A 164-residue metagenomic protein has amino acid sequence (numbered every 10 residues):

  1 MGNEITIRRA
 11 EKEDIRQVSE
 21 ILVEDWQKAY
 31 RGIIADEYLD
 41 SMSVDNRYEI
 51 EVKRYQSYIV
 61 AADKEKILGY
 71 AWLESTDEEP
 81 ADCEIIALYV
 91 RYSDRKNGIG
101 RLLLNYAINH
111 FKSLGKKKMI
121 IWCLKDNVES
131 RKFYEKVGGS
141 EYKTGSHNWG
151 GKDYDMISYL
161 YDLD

Functional and structural regions predicted by a protein language model:
N3-T6: Extreme N-terminal starter segment of soluble prokaryotic enzymes
R9-I15, S19-D94, L104-Y106, H110 (+2 more regions): Acetyl-CoA-dependent GNAT
I21, L114, K136-V137: Structural motif
R91-S93, N97, K125-D126: Active-site acidic-Proline motif in GNAT/NAT acetyltransferases
R101, K125-K143: Conserved active-site alpha-helix within GNAT-family acetyltransferase domains
F111-W122: Conserved GNAT acetyl-CoA-binding A-motif
I120-L124, S140-M156: Conserved catalytic-core motifs of GNAT/GCN5-like acyltransferases
M156-D164: Terminal substrate-recognition subdomain of acyl/acetyltransferases
